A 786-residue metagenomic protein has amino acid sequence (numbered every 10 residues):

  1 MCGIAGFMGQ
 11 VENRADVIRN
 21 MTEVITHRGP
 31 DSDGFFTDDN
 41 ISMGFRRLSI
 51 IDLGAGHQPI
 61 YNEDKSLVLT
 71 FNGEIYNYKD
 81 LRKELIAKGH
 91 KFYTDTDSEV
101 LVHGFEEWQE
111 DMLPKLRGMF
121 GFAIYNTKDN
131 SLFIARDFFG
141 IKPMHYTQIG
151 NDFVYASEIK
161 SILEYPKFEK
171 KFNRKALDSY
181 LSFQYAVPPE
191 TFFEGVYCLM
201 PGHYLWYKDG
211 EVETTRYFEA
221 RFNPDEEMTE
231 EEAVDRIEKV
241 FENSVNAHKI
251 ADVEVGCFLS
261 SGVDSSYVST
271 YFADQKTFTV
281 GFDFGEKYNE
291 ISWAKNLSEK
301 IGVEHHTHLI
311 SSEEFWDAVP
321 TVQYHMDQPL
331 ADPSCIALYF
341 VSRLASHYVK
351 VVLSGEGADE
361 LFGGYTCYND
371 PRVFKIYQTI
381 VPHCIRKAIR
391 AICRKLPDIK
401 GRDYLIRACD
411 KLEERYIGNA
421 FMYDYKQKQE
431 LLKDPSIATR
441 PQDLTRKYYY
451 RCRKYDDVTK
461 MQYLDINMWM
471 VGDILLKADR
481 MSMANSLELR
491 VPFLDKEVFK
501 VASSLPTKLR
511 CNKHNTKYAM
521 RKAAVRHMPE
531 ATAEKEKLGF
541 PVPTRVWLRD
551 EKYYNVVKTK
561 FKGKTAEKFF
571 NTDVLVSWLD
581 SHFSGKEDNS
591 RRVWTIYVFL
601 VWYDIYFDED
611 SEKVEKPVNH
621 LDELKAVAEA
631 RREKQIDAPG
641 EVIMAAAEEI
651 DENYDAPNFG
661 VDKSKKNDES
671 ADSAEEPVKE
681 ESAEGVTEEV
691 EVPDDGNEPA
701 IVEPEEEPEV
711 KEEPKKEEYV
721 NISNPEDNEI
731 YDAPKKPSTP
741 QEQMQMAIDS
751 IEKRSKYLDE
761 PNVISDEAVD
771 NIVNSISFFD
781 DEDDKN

Functional and structural regions predicted by a protein language model:
M1, D111, E164, G195-P201 (+5 more regions): Adenosyl-5′-phosphate
M1-M326, L338, S342, V525-R526 (+2 more regions): Cysteine-centered catalytic environments shared across enzyme families
D97-S98, R117-M119, R174, I291 (+6 more regions): Conserved glycosyltransferase catalytic-site signature
P320-Y324, S346, Y368-D370, W547-R549: Short low-complexity, flexible loop/linker segments enriched in glycine and/or proline with clustered acidic
F340-K400, W469, I474-V498: Active-site adenylate/phosphate-handling loop in enzymes that bind or generate adenylated species
L396-K400, L412, Y416, A628-Q635 (+4 more regions): Short, flexible helical or helix-coil boundary motifs
V614-D622, A626-Y654, N667-S723, D727-S738 (+3 more regions): Acidic, proline-/serine-/threonine-rich low-complexity intrinsically disordered repeat tracts
N724, E742, I748-Y757, N762-N786: Long, low-complexity, intrinsically disordered segments
